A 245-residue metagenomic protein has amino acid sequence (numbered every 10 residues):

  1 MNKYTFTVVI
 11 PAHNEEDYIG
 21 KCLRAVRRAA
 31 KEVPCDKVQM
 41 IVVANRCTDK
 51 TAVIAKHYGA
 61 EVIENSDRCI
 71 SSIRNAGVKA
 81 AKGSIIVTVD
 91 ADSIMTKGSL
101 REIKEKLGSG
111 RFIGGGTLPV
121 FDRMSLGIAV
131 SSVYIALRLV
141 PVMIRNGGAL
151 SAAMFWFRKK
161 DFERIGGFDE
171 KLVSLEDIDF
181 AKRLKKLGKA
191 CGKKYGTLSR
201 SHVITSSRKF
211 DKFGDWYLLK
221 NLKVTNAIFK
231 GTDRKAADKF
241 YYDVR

Functional and structural regions predicted by a protein language model:
T5-T7, Q39, D179: Cell-envelope/extracellular polymer assembly enzymes that use nucleotide-activated donors
E15-K31: Short, well-formed alpha-helical segments that are part of the catalytic scaffolds of diverse glycosyltransferases
A44-A52, S93: A conserved acidic beta->alpha catalytic loop
N65-A81: Glycine-rich, basic loop-to-helix element that forms the pyrophosphate-binding segment of sugar-nucleotide handling
I86: Short aromatic/hydrophobic "clamp" motif used to bind/position activated sugar donors
K97-G127: Conserved donor NDP-sugar-binding/catalytic core segment of glycosyltransferases
V120-I128, R138-F157: A recurrent flexible, glycine/aromatic-enriched loop bordering the glycosyltransferase active site that acts as
D161-G166, L172-G192: A short, conserved alpha-helix in the catalytic core of glycosyltransferases
